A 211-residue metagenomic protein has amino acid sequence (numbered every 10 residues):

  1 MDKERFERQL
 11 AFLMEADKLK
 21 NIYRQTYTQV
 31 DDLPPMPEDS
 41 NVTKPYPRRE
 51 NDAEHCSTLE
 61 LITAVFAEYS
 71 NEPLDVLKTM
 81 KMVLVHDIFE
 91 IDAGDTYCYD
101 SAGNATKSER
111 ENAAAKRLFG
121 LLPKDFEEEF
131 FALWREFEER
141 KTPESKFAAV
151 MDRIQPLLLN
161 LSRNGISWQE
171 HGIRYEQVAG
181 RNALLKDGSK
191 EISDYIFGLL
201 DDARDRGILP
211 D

Functional and structural regions predicted by a protein language model:
M1-D211: Alpha-helical, largely C-terminal catalytic domains that coordinate divalent metal ions via clustered Asp/Glu/His
